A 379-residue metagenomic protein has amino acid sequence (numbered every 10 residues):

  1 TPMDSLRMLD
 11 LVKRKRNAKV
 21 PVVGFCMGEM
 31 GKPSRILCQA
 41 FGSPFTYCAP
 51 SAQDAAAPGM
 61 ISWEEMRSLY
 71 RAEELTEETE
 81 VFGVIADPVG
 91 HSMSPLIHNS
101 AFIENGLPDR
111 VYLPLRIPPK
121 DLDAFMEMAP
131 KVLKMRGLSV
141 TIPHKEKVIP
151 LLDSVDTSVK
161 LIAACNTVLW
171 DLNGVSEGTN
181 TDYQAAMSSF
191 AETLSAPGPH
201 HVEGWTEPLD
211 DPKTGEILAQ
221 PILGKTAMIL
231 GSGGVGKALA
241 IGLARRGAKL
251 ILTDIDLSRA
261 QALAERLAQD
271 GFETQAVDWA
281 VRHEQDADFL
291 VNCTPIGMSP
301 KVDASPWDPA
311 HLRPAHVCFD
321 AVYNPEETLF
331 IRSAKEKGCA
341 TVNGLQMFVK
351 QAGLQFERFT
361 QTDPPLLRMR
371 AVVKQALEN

Functional and structural regions predicted by a protein language model:
T1-E78: Catalytic alpha/beta core domains of metabolic enzymes, predominantly
P21, V81, T226, A248-I251 (+1 more regions): Residues at the starts of beta-strands that form the adenosine-phosphate
G24-C26, V81-V89, N180-Y183, F190 (+2 more regions): Glycine-rich adenosine-cofactor-binding loop
T79-G198: Phosphate/diphosphate ligand-binding glycine-rich loop within oxidoreductases
V140-K147, G234-V235, P295-M298, N324: Short glycine-rich anion-binding loops that position phosphate/pyrophosphate groups of nucleotides and phosphorylated
L194-G198, G224, V317, A321-N379: Adenosine-phosphate binding glycine-rich loop
A248-A268: NAD(P)-binding Rossmann-fold cofactor-contacting core
D270-T341: Rossmann-like adenosine-cofactor binding region
